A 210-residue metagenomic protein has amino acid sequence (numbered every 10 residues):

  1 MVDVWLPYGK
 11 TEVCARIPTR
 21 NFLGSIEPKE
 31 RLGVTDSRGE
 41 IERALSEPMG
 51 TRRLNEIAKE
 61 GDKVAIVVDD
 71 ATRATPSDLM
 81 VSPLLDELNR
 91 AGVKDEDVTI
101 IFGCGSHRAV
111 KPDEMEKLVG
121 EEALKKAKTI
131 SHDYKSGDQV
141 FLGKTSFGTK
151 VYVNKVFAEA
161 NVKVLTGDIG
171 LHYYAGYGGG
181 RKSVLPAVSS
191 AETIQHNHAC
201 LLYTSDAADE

Functional and structural regions predicted by a protein language model:
M1-I41: N-terminal amphipathic/basic leader segments beginning at the initiator methionine
A15, G24-I26, T75-P76, L165-T166 (+2 more regions): Short helix/loop capping segments that flank catalytic or ligand/cofactor-binding pockets
M49-A65, G92-D95: Glycine-rich phosphate/diphosphate-binding loops that line cofactor/substrate pockets in enzymes
K63-A74, T99-G105: Short glycine-rich or small-residue beta-strand-to-loop segments that form or flank ligand, phosphate, metal/Fe-S
A74-V93: Histidine-anchored nucleotide/phosphate-binding helix
V110-G178: An acidic, phosphate/nucleotide-engaging active-site surface
Y173-T193: A short, gly/pro- and small-residue-rich
Y203-A208: Conserved small/polar residues in nucleotide/adenosyl-binding loops
